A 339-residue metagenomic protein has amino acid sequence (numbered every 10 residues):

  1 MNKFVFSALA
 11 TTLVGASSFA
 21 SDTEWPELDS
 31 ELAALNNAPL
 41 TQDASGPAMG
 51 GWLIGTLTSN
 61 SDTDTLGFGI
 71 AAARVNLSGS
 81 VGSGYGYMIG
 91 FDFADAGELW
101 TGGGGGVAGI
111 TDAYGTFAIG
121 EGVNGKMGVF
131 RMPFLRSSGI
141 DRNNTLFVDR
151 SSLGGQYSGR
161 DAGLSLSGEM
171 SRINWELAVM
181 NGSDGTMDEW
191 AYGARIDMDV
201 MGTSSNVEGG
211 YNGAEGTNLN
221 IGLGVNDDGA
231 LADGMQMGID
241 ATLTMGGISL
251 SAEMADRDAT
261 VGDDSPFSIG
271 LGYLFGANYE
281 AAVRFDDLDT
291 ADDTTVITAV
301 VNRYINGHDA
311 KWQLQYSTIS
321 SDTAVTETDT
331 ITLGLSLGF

Functional and structural regions predicted by a protein language model:
M1-I54, S171, F339: N-terminal periplasmic/intermembrane-space "pro-region" immediately following the signal or transit peptide
N2, S151-S152, H308: Serine-centered coil/turn micro-motif
K3, G69, Q156-S158, D263 (+1 more regions): Short hydrophobic/aromatic segments of transmembrane alpha-helices and their interfaces
A8-A10, A72, H308: Prokaryotic Sec-type signal peptides and long signal-anchor helices with extended Leu/Ile/Val-rich h-regions
D22-L28, S59-D64, G82, L99-G106 (+4 more regions): Outer-membrane beta-barrel pore domains
L35-T203, Y211-E215, F267-A291, T295-I297: Outer membrane beta-barrel
I196, S205-E208, V301, K311: Outer-membrane beta-barrel proteins and related beta-barrel translocases across Gram-negative bacteria
